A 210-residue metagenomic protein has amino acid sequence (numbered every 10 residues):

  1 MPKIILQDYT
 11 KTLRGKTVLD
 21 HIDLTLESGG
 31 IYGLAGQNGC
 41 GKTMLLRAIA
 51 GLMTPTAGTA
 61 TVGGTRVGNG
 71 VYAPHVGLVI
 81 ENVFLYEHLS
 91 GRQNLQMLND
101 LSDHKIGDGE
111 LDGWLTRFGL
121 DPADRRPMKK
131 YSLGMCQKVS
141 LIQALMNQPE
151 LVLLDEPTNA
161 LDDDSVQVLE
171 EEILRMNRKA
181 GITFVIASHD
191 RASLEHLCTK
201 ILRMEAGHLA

Functional and structural regions predicted by a protein language model:
I4, L19-H21: Conserved structural motif at the start of ABC-family nucleotide-binding domains
A35-Q37: The feature captures the beta-strand-to-loop junction immediately N-terminal to the Walker
A50: Helix-to-loop junction immediately C-terminal to a conserved catalytic motif
G58-Y72: Conserved ABC transporter NBD signature motif
Q96, D100, D108-A123: Conserved ABC ATPase "signature" region
V152-E156: Catalytic Walker B motif of ABC-type/P-loop ATPase nucleotide-binding domains
A187-H189: H-loop/switch region of ABC-family ATPase nucleotide-binding domains
